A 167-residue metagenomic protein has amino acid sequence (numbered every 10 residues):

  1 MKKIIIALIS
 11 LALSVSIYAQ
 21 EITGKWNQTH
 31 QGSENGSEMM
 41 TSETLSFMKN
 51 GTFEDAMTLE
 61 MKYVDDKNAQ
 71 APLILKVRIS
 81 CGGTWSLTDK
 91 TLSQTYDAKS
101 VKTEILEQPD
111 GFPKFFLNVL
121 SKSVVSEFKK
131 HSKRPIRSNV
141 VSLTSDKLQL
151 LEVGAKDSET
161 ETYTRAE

Functional and structural regions predicted by a protein language model:
I4-L13: Sec-dependent N-terminal signal peptides
I17-E167: Lipid interaction determinants
